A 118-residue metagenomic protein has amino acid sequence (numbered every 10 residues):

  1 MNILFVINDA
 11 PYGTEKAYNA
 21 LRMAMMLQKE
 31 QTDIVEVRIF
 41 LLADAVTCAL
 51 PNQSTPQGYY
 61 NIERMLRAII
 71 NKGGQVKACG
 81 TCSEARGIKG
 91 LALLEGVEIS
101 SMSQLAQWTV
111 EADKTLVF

Functional and structural regions predicted by a protein language model:
L4-A20, A49-S54: Short, glycine-rich nucleotide/cofactor-binding loops
D9-A10, A43-V46, C82-A85: Acidic, glycine-rich active-site loops and adjacent beta-strand->loop/helix elements that engage anionic groups
A17-E30, I39: Histidine-anchored nucleotide/phosphate-binding helix
A24, E36-A43, V76-G80: Short internal beta-strands
I34, I39, C48-P51: Primarily the HKD phosphodiesterase
N52-Q57, L93-E95: Short glycine-enriched, charge-decorated loop/helix-capping segments at active-site entrances that position
T55-T81: A glycine-rich helix N-cap at a beta->alpha junction
A85-F118: C-terminal structural segments of small proteins and small subunits
